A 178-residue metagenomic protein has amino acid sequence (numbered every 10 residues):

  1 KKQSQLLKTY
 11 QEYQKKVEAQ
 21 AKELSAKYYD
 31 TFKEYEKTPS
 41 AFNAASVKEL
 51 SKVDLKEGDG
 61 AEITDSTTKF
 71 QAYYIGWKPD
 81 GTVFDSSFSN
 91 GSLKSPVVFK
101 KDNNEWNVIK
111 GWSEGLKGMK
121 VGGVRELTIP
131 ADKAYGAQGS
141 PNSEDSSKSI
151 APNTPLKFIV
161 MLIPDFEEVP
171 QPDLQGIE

Functional and structural regions predicted by a protein language model:
K1-E178: Cross-family detector of peptidyl-prolyl cis-trans isomerase
